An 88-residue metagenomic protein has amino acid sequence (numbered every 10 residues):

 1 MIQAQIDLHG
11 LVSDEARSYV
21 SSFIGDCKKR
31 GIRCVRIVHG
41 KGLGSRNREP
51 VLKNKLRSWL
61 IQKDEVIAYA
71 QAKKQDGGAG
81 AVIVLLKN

Functional and structural regions predicted by a protein language model:
M1-C34, V38-N88: Long, charged, low-complexity intrinsically disordered regions
